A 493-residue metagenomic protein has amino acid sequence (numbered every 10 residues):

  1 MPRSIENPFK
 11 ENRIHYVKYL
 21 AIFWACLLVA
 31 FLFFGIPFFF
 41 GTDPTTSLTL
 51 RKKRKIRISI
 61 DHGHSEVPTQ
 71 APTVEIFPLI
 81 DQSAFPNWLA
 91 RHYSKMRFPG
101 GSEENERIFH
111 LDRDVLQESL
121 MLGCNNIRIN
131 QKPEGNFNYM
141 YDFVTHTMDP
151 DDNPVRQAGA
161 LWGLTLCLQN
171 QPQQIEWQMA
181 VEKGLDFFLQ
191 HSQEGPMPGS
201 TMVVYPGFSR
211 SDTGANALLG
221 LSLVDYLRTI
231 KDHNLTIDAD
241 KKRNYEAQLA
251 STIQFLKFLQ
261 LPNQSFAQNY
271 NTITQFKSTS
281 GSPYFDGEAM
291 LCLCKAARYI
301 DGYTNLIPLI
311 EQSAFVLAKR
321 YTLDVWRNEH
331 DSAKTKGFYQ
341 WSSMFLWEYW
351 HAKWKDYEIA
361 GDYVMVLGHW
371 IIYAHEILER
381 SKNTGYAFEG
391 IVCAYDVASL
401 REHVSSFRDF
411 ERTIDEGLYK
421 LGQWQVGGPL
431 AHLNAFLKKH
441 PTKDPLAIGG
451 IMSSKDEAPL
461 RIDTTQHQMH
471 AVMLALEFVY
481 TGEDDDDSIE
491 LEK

Functional and structural regions predicted by a protein language model:
M1-I14, T42: Short, low-complexity, Lys/Arg-enriched N-terminal segments of secretory-pathway carbohydrate enzymes
P8-L28: N-terminal Sec-pathway targeting helices
A30-L48: Membrane-interface motif at the C-terminal end of an N-terminal transmembrane signal
K52-V155, E176-M202, E246, A250-F266 (+4 more regions): Low-complexity, Ser/Thr/Pro/Gly-enriched N-terminal "stalk/linker" regions
D81, L89-D114, A158-I175, L218-K241 (+4 more regions): Well-ordered alpha-helical scaffold segments within catalytic/enzyme domains
R113, Q117-R128, L161, T165 (+14 more regions): Hydrophobic core segments within long, regular secondary-structure runs in both alpha- and beta-rich folds
F137-N153, P198-L221, S265-E288, R327-W354 (+2 more regions): Carbohydrate-binding/catalytic loop surfaces
S251-K319, L323: Solenoidal tandem-repeat scaffolds enriched in leucines and small polar residues
